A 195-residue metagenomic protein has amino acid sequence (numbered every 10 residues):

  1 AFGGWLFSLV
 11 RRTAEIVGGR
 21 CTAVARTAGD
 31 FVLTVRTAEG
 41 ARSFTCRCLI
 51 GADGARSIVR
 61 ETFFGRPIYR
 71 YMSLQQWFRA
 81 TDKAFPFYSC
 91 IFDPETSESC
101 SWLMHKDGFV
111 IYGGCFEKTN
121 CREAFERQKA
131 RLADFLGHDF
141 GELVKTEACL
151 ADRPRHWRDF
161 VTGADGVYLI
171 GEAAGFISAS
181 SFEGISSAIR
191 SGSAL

Functional and structural regions predicted by a protein language model:
A1-T62, I68-S73: Conserved N-terminal helical subregion
I16-V17, R26, Y69-Y71, K83 (+3 more regions): Short solvent-exposed loop/turn micro-motifs enriched in small/polar/acidic residues
G18-G19, D93, T146: Conserved beta-strand termini and adjacent loop/short-helix elements that scaffold enzyme active sites in alpha/beta
A23, N120-L195: FAD/FMN-dependent oxidoreductases across multiple families
A25, S43, L103-H105, V161 (+1 more regions): Well-ordered beta-strand positions
D30-V32, C100, F109, G166: Structural motif
T34-R36, G113, I170: Beta-strand residues in well-ordered beta-sheet regions across diverse protein folds
A55-A130: Conserved FAD-binding catalytic core of PHBH/FMO-like flavoproteins
